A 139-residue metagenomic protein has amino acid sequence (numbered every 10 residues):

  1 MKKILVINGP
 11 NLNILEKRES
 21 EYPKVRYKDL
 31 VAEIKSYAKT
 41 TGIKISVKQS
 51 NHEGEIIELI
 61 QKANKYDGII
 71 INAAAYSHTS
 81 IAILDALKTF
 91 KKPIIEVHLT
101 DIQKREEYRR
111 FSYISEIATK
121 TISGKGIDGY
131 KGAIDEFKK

Functional and structural regions predicted by a protein language model:
M1-L5: Extreme N-terminal starter segment of soluble prokaryotic enzymes
P10-L12, A74-S77, T100-I102: Short glycine-rich anion-binding loops that position phosphate/pyrophosphate groups of nucleotides and phosphorylated
I14-D29: Glycine- and acidic-residue-enriched helix-capping/strand-helix junction motifs
V31, Y37-K48: Short beta-strand elements in bilobed, periplasmic/extracellular small-molecule ligand-binding domains
K44-Q49, I70-N72, T121: Short catalytic-loop micro-motif centered on adjacent basic/acidic residues
V47, I95, K104-K139: Short, glycine-/small-residue-rich phosphate/pyrophosphate-handling segment
N51-F90: N-terminal small/polar loop signature for handling phosphorylated ligands or for N-terminal nucleophile
